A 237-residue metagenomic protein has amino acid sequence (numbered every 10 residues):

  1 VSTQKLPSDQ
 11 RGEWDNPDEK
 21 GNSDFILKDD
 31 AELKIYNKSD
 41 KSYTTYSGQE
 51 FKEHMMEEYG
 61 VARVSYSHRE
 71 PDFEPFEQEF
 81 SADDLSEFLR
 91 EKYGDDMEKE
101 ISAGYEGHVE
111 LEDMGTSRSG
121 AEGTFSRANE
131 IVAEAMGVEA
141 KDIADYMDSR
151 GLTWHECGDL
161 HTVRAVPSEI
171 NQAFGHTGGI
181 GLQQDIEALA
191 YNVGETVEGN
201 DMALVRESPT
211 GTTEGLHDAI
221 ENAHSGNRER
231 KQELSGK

Functional and structural regions predicted by a protein language model:
V1-T153, C157-E233: Nuclease and nuclease-like effector domains acting on nucleic acids or nucleotide cofactors
S235-K237: Short acidic DE-rich linear segments
